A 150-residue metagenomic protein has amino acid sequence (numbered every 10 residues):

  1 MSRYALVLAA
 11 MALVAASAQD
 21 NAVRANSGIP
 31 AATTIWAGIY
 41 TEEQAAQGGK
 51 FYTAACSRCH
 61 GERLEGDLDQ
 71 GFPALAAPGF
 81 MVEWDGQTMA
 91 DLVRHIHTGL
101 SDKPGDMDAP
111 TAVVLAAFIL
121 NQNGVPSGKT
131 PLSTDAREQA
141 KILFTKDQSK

Functional and structural regions predicted by a protein language model:
M1-V7: Bacterial N-terminal signal peptides that target proteins for export
A10-A18: Hydrophobic h-region of N-terminal signal peptides that target proteins for export in Gram-negative bacteria
N21-F51: Electrostatic cytochrome c docking/interface patches
E43, Q47, F51, T88-D91 (+2 more regions): Extracytoplasmic/secreted proteins, especially bacterial periplasmic and envelope-associated proteins
G48, Y52-E62, L115, I119: The canonical Cys-X-X-Cys-His
E65-T98: Gly/Gly-Pro-rich "capping" loops immediately C-terminal to redox-active cysteine motifs in periplasmic/lumenal
M107-K150: Flexible coil segments in periplasmic/lumen-exposed cytochrome c-class electron-transfer proteins
